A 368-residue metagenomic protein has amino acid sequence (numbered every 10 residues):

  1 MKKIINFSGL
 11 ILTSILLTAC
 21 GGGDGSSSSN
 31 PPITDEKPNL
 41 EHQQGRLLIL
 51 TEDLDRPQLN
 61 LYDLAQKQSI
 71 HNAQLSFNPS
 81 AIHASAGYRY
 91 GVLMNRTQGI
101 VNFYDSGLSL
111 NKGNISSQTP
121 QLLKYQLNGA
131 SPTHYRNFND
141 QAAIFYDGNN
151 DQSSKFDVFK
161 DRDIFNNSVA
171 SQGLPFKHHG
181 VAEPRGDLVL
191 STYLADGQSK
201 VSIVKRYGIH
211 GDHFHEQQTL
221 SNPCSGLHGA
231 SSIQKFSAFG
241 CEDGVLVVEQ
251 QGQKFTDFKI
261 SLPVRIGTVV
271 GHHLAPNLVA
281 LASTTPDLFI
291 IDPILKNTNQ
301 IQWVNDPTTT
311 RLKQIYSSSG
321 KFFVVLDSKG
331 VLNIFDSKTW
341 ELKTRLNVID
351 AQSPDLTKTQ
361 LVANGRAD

Functional and structural regions predicted by a protein language model:
L16-A19: C-terminal motif of bacterial Sec signal peptides marking the signal peptidase cleavage site
G21-D24: Bacterial signal peptide processing site
D35-L40, F77-Y90, K124-N139, Q172-D187 (+4 more regions): Repeated scaffold domains used in trafficking and secretory/extracellular systems, primarily beta-propellers
G45-D53, R89-R96, N137-N149, A182-D196 (+5 more regions): Short beta-strand elements that form the blades of beta-propeller/WD-repeat-like and other beta-sheet-rich scaffold
L54-K155: Post-signal peptide N-terminal segment of secreted/secretory-pathway proteins
Q68-Q74, S80, N111-L127, I164-L174 (+5 more regions): A short beta-strand motif characteristic of beta-propeller blades
G113-G240: Long, acidic/polar, low-complexity amphipathic helices and coiled-coil-like
Y193-F322: Acidic, serine/threonine- and glycine-rich low-complexity intrinsically disordered segments that serve as flexible
